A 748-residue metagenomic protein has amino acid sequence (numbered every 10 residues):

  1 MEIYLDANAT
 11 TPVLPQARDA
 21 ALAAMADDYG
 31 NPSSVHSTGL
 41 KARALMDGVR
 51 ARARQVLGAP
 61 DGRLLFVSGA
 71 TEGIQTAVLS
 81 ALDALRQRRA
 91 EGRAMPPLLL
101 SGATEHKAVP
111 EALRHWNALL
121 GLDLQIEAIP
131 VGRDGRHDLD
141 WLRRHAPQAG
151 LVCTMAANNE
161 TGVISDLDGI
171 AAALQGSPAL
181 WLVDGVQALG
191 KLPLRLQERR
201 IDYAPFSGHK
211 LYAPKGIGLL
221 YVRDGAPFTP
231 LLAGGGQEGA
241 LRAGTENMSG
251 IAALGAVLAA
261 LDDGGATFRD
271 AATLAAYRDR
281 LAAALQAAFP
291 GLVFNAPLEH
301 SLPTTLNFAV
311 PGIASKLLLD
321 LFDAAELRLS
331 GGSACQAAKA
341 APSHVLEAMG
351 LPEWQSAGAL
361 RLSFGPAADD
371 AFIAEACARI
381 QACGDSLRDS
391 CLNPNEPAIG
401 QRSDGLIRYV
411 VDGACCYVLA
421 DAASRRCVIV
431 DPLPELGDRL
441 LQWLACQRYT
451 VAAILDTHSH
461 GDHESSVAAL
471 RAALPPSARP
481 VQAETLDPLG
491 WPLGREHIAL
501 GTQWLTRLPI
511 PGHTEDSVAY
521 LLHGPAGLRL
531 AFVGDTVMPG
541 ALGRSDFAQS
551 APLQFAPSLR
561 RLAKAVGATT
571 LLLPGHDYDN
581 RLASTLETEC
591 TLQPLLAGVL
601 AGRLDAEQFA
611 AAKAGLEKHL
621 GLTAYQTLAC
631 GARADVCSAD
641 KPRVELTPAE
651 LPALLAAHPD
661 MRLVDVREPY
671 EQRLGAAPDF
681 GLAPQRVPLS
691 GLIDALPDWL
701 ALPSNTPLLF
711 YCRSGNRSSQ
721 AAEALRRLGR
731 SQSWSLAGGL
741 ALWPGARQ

Functional and structural regions predicted by a protein language model:
M1-R402, D412: Pyridoxal 5′-phosphate
S68, G102, D184, P205-G208 (+7 more regions): Active-site neighborhood of phospho(di)ester-bond hydrolases with catalytic His/Asp-centered motifs
Q75, K210, Y449-A473, H513-Y520 (+2 more regions): Di-metal (Zn2+ and/or Mg2+/Mn2+) metal-binding site signature of metallo-dependent hydrolases with the MBL/beta-CASP
D138-Q148, R439-Q447, H497-G501, A653-L655 (+1 more regions): Short amphipathic alpha-helix with an adjacent loop that forms part of the alpha/beta core around
D389-I407, G413, P557-R662, A676-D679 (+1 more regions): Accessory terminal helices/loops
S403-Q447, D487-N580, A695: Catalytic core of the metallo-beta-lactamase
E435-A483, H497, L709: Active-site metal-binding motif and surrounding structural segment of the metallo-beta-lactamase
V687, A695-P744: Catalytic cysteine-centered active loop of the rhodanese-like fold, especially the PTP/DSP P-loop
